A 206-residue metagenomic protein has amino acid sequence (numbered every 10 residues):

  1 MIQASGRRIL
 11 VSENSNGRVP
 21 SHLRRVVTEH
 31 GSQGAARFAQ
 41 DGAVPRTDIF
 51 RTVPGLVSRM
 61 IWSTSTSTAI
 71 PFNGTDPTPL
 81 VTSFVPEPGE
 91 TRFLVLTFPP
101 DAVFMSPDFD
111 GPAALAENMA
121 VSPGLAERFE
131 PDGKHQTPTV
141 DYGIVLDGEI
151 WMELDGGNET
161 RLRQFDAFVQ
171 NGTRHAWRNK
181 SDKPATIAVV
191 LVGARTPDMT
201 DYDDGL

Functional and structural regions predicted by a protein language model:
I2-D76: N-terminal leader/capping segments at the start of a protein or of a new domain
A36, T66-E87, G193-L206: Non-heme Fe(II)/2-oxoglutarate
A43, L94-T137, N171-R174: Conserved short histidine dyad/triad with adjacent acidic residue
V44-P45, N158-T160, A176: A short acidic/small-residue loop/turn micro-motif
G74-L80, F84-P107: Ordered, amphipathic secondary-structure segments that act as subunit-interaction surfaces in large macromolecular
T97-P100, H135-M152, G193: Short, conserved beta-strand element in jelly-roll/cupin
D141-Y142, A167-A176, D182-M199: A short hydrophobic beta-strand segment most commonly corresponding to one strand of the jelly-roll/cupin
G156-G172: Short acidic-glycine-tyrosine-enriched beta hairpin
